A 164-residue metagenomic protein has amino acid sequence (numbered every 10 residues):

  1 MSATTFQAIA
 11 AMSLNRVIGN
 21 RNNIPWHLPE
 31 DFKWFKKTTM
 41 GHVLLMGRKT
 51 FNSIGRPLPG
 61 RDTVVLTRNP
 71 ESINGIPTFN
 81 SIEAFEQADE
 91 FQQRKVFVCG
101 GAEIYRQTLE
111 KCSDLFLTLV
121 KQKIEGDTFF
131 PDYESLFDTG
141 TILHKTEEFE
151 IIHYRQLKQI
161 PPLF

Functional and structural regions predicted by a protein language model:
S2-F164: Enzymes that bind and transform nitrogen-containing heteroaromatic metabolites
